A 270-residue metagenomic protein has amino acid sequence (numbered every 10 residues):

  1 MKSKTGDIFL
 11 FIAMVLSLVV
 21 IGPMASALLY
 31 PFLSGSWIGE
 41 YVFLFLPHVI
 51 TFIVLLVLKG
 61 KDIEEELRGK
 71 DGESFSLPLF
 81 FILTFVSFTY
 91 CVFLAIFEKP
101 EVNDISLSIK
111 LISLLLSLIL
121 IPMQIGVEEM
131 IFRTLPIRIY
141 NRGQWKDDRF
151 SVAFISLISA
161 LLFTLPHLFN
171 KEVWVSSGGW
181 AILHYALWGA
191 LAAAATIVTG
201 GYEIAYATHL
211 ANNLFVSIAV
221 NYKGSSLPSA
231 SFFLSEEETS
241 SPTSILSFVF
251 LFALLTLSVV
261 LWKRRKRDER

Functional and structural regions predicted by a protein language model:
M1-E66, S231-R270: N-terminal, membrane-interfacial amphipathic/helix-forming hydrophobic leader that caps and precedes the first
D7-V15, S36-L44, H48, F75-L79 (+6 more regions): Residue-level signature of transmembrane alpha-helical entry/exit and packing/kink sites in multi-pass membrane
A13-M24, I82-V86, G201-V216: Hydrophobic alpha-helical membrane-insertion segments
I21-L33, V92-P100, N221-S226: Membrane-helix interface motif
G22, S26, F52-G60, E64 (+5 more regions): Alpha-helical transmembrane segments of polytopic integral membrane proteins, especially the permease/helical cores
L33-I38, L58-R68, E98-S106, M123-E128 (+1 more regions): Hydrophobic alpha-helical transmembrane segments
L67-V127, I137-W145: Juxtamembrane helix-loop-helix connectors linking adjacent transmembrane helices in multi-pass membrane enzymes
L114-R270: Transmembrane helix-loop-helix hairpins at the membrane interface of multi-pass integral membrane proteins
